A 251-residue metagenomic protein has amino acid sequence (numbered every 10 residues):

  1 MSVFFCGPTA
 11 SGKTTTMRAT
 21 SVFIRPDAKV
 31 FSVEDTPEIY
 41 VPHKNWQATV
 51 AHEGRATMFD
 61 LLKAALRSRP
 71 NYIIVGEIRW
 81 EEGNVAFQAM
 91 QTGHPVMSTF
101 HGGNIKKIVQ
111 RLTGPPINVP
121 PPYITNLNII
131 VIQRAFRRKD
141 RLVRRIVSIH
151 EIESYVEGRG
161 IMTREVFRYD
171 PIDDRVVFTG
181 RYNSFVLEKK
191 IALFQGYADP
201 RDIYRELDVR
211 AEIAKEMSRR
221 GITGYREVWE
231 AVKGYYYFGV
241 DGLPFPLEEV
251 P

Functional and structural regions predicted by a protein language model:
M1-A10, T15-F136: Switch/coupling sub-region of P-loop NTPases
P26-D35, R55-F59, V96-I105, L127 (+3 more regions): Short, Lys/Arg-enriched charge-dense amphipathic segments
T36-V41, V50-E53, N128, I132 (+5 more regions): Solvent-exposed, non-transmembrane amphipathic alpha-helical segments
E53, P116, V131, E157 (+4 more regions): Generic secondary-structure transition motif, activating predominantly at the C-termini of alpha-helices
V119-Y123, R201-D202, Y225-V228: Short, surface-exposed acidic
I129-A214: Conserved P-loop NTPase
R205, V209-P251: Terminal-proximal interaction/regulatory segments of ATP-powered molecular machines
